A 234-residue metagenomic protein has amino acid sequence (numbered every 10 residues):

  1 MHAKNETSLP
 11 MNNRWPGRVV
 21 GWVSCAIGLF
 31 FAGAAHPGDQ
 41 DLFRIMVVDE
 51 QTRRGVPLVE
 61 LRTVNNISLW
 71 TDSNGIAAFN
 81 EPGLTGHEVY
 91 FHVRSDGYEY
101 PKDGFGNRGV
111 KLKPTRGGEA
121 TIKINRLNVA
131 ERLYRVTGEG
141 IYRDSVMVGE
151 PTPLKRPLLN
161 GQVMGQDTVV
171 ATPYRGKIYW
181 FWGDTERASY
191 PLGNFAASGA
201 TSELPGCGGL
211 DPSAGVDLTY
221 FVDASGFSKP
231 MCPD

Functional and structural regions predicted by a protein language model:
M1-G17: N-terminal secretory signal peptides that target proteins for export/translocation
G21-F31: Bacterial N-terminal signal peptides
L29-F43: Beta-strand-rich domain onsets/edges
D41-F43, Q51-N65: Short, ordered, surface-exposed loop/turn motifs in non-cytosolic proteins
N66-E81: Short, acidic Ser/Thr/Gly-rich low-complexity loop/linker segments typical of extracellular and cell-surface proteins
L84-K111: A short, solvent-exposed loop/turn motif at the edges and junctions of modular extracellular/periplasmic domains
G117-E119, I124-M164, P173-D234: Beta-rich carbohydrate-recognition and catalytic domains
D167: Beta-rich catalytic cores
